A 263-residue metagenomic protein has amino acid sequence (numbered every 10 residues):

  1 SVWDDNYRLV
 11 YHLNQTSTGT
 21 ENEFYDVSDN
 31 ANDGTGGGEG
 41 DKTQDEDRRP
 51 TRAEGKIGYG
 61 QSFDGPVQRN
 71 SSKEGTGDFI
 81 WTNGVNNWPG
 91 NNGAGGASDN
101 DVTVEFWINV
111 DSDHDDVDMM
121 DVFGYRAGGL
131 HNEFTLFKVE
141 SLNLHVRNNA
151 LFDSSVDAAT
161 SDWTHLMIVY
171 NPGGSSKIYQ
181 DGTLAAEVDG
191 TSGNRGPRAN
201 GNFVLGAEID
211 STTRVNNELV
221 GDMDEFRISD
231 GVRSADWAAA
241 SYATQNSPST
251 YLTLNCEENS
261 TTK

Functional and structural regions predicted by a protein language model:
S1-R69, K73, A239-K263: Extracytoplasmic low-complexity segments
V2-Y7, W81-V104, D116, S155-T164 (+2 more regions): Extracellular/lumenal carbohydrate-interaction signature centered on repeated Trp-anchored short motifs
N6-S17, V102-S112, H165, Y179 (+1 more regions): Extracellular, beta-strand-rich glycan-interacting domains
R8, G58, T76-G77, M120 (+3 more regions): Surface-exposed or flexible loop/turn and strand-edge residues in extracellular/cell-surface modules
H12-Q15, R126, R147-N148, G206-E208 (+1 more regions): Active-site-proximal beta-strand/loop segments in catalytic clefts of secreted hydrolases
F24-S28, V104-E105, D115-L130, D181 (+2 more regions): Aromatic-rich beta-strand patches that line glycan-recognition/binding surfaces of extracellular proteins
D33-G77, V104-D115, G129-R195: Extracellular glycan-interaction surfaces
G55-G58, V188-D222: Flexible glycan-contacting loops in extracellular carbohydrate-active proteins
